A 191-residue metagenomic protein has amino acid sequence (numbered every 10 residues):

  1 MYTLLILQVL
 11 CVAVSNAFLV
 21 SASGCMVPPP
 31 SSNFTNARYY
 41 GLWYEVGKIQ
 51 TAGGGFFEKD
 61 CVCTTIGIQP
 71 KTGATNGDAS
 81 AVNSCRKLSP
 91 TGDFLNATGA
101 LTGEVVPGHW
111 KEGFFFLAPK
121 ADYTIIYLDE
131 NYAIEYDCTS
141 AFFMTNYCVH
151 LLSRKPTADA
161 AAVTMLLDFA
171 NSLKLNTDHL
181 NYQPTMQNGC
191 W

Functional and structural regions predicted by a protein language model:
Y2-W191: A beta-rich soluble binding module of mature secreted/lumenal proteins
